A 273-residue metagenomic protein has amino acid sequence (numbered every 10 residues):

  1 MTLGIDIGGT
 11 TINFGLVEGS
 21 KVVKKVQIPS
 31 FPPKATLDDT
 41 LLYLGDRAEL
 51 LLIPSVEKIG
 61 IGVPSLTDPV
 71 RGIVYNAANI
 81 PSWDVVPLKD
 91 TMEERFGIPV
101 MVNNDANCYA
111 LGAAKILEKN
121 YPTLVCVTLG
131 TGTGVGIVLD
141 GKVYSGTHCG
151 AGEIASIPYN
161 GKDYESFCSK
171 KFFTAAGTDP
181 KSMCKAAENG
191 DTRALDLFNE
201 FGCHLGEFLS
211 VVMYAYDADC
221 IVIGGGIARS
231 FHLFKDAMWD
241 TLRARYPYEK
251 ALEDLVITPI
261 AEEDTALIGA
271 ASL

Functional and structural regions predicted by a protein language model:
M1-K58, T67-R71, D90-I98, A113-Y121 (+2 more regions): ATP-binding/phosphotransfer module of carbohydrate and carboxylate kinases, centering on a glycine-rich
V26-I28, A78, T147: Short hydrophobic alpha-helix segments
S30-P32, S82-W83, A151-E153: A short acidic/small-residue loop/turn micro-motif
G72-D84: A charged helix-plus-loop insertion that forms the helical arch/lid used to bind and gate nucleic-acid substrates
V100-D105: General beta-strand structural signal in soluble alpha/beta enzymes
A106, T133, G226-I227: Active-site metal-binding loops of divalent metal-dependent hydrolases
Y121-K170: Glycine-rich phosphate-binding loop of actin/hexokinase-like ATP-binding domains
